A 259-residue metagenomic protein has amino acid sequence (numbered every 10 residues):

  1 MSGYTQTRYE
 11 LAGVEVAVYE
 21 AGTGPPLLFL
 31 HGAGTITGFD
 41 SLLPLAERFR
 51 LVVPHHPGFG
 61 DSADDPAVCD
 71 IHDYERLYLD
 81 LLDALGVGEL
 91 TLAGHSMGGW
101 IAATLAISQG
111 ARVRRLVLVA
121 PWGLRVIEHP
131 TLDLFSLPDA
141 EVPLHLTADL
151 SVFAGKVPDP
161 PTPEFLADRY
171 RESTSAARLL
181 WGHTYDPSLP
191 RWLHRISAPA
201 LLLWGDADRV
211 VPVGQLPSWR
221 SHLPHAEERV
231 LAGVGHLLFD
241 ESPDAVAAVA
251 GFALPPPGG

Functional and structural regions predicted by a protein language model:
L11, V52-A93, A248-G251: Active-site loop/oxyanion-hole signature of alpha/beta-hydrolase fold enzymes
A12-A63: Conserved HGGG/HGGXW glycine-rich cap/lid loop of the alpha/beta-hydrolase fold
W100-S108, V113-H145: Flexible "cap/lid" loop of the alpha/beta hydrolase fold
I127-D133, A140-A198: Conserved alpha/beta-hydrolase catalytic His-Asp/Glu region
I196, L202-W204, D208: Short beta-strand/loop motif that positions the catalytic acidic residue of the alpha/beta-hydrolase fold
A207-V211, H236: Acidic catalytic loop of the alpha/beta-hydrolase fold
R220-L237: Catalytic histidine neighborhood in serine/cysteine hydrolases with alpha/beta-hydrolase-type architecture
V234-P243, A247: Catalytic histidine-centered segment of alpha/beta-hydrolase-like enzymes
